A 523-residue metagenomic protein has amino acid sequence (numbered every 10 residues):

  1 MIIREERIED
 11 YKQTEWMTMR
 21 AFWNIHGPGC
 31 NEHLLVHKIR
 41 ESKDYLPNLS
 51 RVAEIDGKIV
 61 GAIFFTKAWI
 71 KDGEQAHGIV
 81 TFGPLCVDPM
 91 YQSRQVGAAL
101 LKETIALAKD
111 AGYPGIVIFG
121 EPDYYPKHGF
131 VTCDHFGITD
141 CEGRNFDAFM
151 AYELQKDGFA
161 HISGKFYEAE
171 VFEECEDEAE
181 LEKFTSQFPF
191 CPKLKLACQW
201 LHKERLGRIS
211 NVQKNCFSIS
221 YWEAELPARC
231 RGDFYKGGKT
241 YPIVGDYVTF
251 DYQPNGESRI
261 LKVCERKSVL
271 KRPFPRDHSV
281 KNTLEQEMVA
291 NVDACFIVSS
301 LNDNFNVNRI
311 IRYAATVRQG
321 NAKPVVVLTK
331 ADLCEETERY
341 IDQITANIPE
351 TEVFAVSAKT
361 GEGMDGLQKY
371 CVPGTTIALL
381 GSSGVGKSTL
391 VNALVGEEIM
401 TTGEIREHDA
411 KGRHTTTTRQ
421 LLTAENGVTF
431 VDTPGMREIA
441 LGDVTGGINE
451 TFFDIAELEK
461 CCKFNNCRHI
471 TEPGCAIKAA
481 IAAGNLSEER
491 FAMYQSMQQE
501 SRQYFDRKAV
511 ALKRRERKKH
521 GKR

Functional and structural regions predicted by a protein language model:
I2-T14: A short beta-loop-alpha structural element at the N-terminal edge of CoA-dependent acyl/N-acetyltransferase catalytic
E15, F22-F64, W69: Active-site rim helix/loop that mediates acceptor-substrate recognition in acyltransferases
F82, V87, S93-A106, V117-I118: Conserved acetyl-CoA-binding loop-helix of GNAT-fold acetyltransferases
D110-P114, F119-N145: Conserved active-site alpha-helix within GNAT-family acetyltransferase domains
W200-H202, G237-G256, C264-M288, A294 (+4 more regions): Helix-rich effector regions associated with P-loop NTPase G domains
E225-T240: Beta-strand/loop nucleic-acid-binding surfaces
L333-S383: Canonical P-loop GTPase G-domain recognition
T389-I399: A conserved segment at the C-terminal end of the G1
